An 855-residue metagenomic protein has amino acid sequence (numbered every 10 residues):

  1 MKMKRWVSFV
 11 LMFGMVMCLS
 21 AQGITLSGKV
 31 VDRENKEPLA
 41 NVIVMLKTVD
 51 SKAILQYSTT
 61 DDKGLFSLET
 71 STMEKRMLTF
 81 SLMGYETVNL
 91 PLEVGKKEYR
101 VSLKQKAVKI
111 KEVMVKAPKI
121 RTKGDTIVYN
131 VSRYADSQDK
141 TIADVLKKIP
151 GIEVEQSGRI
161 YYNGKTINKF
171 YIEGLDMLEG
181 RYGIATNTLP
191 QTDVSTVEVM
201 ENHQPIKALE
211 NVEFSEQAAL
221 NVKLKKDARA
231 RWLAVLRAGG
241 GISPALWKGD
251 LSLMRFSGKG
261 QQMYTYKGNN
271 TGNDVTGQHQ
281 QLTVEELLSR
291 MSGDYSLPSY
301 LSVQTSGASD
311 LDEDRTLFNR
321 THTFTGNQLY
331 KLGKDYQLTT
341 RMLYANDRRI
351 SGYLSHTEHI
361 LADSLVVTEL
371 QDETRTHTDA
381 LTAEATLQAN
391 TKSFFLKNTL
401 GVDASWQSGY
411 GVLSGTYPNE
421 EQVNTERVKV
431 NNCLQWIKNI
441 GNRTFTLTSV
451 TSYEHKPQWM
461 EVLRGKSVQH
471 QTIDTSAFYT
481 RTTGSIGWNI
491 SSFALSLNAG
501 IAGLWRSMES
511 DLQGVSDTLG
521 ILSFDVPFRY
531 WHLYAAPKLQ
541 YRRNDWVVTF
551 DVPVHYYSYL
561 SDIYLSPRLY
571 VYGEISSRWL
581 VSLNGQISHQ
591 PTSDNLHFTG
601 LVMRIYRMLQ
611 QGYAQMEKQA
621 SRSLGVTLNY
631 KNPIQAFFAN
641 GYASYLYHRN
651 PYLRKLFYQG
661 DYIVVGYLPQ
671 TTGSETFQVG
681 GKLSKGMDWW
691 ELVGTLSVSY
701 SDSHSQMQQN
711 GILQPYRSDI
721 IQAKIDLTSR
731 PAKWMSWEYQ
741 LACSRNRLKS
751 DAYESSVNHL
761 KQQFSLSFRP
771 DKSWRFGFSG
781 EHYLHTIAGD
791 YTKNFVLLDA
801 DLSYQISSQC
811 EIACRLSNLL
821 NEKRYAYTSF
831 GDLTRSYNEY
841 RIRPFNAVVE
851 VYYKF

Functional and structural regions predicted by a protein language model:
M15, Q22, R33-K36, K63-L65 (+16 more regions): Membrane-proximal, glycine/serine-rich, low-complexity loop/turn segments characteristic of large bacterial
E34-T48: Short, ordered, surface-exposed loop/turn motifs in non-cytosolic proteins
V49-A53, M77-L90: A short, solvent-exposed loop/turn motif at the edges and junctions of modular extracellular/periplasmic domains
D50-L65: Short, acidic Ser/Thr/Gly-rich low-complexity loop/linker segments typical of extracellular and cell-surface proteins
E210-V212, Y266, V275-Q281, I350-V367 (+14 more regions): Outer-membrane beta-barrel translocator domains and adjoining extracellular loop/strand segments of Gram-negative
E216, A245-G249, F318-F324, H377-L381 (+10 more regions): Residues that define the transmembrane beta-barrel architecture of outer-membrane proteins
L329-D347, R375-S414, P418-P567, E574 (+4 more regions): Face-selective signature of the C-terminal outer-membrane beta-barrel domain
Q722-R745, S755-F855: Conserved C-terminal beta-signal and adjacent last beta-strands/turns of outer-membrane beta-barrel proteins
